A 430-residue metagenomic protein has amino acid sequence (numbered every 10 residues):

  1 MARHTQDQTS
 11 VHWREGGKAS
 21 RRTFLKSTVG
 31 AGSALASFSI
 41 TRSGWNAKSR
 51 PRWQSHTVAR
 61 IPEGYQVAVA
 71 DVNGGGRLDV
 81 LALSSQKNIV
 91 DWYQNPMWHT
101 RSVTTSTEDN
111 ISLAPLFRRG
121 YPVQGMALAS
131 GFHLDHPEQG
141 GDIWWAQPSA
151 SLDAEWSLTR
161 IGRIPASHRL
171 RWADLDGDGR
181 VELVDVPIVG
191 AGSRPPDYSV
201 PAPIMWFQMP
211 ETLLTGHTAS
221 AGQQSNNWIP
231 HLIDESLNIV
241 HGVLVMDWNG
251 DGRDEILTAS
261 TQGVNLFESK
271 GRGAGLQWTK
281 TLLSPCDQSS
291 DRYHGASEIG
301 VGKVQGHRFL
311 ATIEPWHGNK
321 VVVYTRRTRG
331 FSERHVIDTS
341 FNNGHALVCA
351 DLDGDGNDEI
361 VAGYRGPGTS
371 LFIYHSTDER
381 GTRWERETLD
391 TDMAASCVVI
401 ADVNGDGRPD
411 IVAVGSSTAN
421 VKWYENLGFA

Functional and structural regions predicted by a protein language model:
M1-A19: N-terminal secretory signal peptides
W13, G17-T23, T28-A430: Beta-propeller-forming repeat regions
